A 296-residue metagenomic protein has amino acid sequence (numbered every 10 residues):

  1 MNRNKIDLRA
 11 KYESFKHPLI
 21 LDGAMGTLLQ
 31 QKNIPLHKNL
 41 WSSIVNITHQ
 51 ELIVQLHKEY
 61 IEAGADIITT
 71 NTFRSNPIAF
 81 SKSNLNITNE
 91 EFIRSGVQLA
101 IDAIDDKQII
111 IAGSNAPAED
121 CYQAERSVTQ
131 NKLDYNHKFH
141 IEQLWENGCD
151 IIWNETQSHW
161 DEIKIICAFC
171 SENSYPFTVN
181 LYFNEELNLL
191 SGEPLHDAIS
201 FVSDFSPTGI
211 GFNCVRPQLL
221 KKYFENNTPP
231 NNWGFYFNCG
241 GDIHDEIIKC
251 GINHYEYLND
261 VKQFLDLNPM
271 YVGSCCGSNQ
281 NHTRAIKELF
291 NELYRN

Functional and structural regions predicted by a protein language model:
M1-N296: Domain-level signal for soluble alpha/beta catalytic cores
